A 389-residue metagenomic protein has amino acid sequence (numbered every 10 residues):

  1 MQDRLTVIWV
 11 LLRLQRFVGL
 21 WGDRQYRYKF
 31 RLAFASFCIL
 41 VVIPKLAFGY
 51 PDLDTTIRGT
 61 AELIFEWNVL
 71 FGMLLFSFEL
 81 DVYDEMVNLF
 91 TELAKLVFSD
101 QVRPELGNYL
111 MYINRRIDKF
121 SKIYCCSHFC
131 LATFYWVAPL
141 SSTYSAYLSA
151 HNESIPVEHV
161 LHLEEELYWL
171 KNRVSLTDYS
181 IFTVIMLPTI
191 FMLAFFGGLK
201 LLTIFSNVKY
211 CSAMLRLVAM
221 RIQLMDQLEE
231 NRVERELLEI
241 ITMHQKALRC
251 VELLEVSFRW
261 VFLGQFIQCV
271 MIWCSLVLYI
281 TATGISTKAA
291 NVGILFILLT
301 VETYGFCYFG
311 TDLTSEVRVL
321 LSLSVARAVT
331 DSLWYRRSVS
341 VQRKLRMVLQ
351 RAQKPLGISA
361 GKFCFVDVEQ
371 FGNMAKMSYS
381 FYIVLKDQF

Functional and structural regions predicted by a protein language model:
D3-V10, F17, W21-Y28, A33-G59 (+5 more regions): Helix-loop-helix junctions within predominantly alpha-helical proteins
A35-I39, E62, E66, V82 (+7 more regions): Charged, amphipathic alpha-helical oligomerization/scaffolding segments
E62-E85, T133, L193-Y210, E302-D312: Hydrophobic alpha-helical membrane-embedded segments
E79, R232-E239, F365-F371: Conserved, non-catalytic sequence blocks in retroelement Pol enzymes and Pol-derived host proteins
M86, F90-L93, V97, L106-I113 (+7 more regions): Intracellular alpha-helical coupling/juxtamembrane segments of multi-pass membrane proteins
C126, L263, I267-V270, I297: Hydrophobic residues within alpha-helical transmembrane segments of multi-pass solute transporters/permease subunits
T283-I285, A289-A290, F296-F389: C-terminal transmembrane module of eukaryotic multi-pass membrane proteins
